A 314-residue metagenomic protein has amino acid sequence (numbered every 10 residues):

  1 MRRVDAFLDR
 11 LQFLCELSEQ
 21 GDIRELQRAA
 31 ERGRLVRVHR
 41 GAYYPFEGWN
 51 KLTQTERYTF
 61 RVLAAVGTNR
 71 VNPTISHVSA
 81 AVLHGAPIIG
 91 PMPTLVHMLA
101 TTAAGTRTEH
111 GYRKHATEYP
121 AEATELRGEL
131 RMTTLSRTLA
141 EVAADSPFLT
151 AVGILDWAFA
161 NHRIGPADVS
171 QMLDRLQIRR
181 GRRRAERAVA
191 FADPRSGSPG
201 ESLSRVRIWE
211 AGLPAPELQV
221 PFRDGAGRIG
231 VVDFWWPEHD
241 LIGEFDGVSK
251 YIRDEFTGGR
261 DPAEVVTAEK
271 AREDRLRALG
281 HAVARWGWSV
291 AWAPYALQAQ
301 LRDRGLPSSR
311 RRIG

Functional and structural regions predicted by a protein language model:
M1-G181, E217, L306-G314: Short gly/ser-rich loop at a beta-strand->alpha-helix junction or flexible surface loop bordering the NTP-binding
R2-D5, D9, E16-R24, F159-G314: Surface segments flanking catalytic/ligand-binding clefts of nucleic-acid enzymes
